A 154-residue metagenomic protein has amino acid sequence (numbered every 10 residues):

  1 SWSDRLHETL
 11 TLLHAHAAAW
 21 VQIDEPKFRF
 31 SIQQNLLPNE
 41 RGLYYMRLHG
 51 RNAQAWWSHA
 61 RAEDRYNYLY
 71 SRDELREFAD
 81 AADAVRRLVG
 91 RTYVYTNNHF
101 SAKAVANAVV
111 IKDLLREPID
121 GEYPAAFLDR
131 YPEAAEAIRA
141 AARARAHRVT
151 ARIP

Functional and structural regions predicted by a protein language model:
S1-P154: Residues lining hydrophobic/aromatic ligand-binding pockets adjacent to catalytic sites
